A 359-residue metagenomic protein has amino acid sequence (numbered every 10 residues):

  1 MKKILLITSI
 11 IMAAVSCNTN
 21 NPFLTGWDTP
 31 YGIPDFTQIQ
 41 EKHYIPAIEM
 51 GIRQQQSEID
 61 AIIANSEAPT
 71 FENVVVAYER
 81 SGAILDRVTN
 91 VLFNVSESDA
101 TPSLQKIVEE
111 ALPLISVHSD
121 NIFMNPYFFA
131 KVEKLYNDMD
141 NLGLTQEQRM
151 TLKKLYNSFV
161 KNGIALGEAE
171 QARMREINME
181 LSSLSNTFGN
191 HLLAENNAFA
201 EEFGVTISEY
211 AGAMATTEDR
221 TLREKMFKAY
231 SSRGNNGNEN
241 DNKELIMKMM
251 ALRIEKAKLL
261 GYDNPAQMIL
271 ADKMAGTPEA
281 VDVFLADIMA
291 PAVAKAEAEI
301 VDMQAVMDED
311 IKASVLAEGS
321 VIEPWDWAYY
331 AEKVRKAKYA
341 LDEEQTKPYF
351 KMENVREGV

Functional and structural regions predicted by a protein language model:
I4-A13: Sec-dependent N-terminal signal peptides
N20-F199: N-terminal helix-rich structural modules
I33-Q40, F93-S98, V160, Y230-E239 (+3 more regions): Glycine- and acidic
P46-M50, Q54, E176, K248-L252 (+2 more regions): A non-catalytic, amphipathic alpha-helix used as a structural packing/dimerization or gating element in enzyme scaffolds
E147, T151, S183, N190 (+4 more regions): Active-site-proximal, well-structured secondary-structure segments within enzyme catalytic domains
K154-L155, N162-I177, R233-M268, G276-E279: A conserved hydrophobic secondary-structure block that centers on an alpha-helix together with its immediately flanking
A169, A194, F203-Y210, A215 (+4 more regions): Substrate/cofactor-recognition hotspot
